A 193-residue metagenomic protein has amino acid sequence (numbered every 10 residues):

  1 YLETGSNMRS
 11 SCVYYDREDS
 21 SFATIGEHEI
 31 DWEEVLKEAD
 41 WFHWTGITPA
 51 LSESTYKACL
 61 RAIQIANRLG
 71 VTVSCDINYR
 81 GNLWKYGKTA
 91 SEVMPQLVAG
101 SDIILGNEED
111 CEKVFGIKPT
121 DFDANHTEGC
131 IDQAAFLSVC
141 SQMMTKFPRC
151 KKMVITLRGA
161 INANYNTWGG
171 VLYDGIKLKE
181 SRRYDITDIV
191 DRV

Functional and structural regions predicted by a protein language model:
Y1-I47: Conserved N-terminal subdomain of the carbohydrate kinase-like
E18, I47, N78-N82, E109 (+1 more regions): Active-site beta-loop-alpha junctions enriched in small/polar residues
E18-A23, L51-S52, R80-K85, G129-D132: Short, flexible loop segments at the rims of nucleotide/cofactor-binding pockets, characterized by
K57-G70, E92-G100: Catalytic-core regions built around general acid/base machinery
I65-T72, F147-K151: A short helix->loop->beta-strand "cap" motif at the edges of active sites that frequently abuts
V73-S74, L105: Hydrophobic beta-strand scaffold residues
L83-K177: Conserved phosphate/ATP/ADP-binding segment of small-molecule kinases
N162-N164, Y184-V193: Short glycine/threonine-rich catalytic loop with a Thr-x-Gly-x-Asp
